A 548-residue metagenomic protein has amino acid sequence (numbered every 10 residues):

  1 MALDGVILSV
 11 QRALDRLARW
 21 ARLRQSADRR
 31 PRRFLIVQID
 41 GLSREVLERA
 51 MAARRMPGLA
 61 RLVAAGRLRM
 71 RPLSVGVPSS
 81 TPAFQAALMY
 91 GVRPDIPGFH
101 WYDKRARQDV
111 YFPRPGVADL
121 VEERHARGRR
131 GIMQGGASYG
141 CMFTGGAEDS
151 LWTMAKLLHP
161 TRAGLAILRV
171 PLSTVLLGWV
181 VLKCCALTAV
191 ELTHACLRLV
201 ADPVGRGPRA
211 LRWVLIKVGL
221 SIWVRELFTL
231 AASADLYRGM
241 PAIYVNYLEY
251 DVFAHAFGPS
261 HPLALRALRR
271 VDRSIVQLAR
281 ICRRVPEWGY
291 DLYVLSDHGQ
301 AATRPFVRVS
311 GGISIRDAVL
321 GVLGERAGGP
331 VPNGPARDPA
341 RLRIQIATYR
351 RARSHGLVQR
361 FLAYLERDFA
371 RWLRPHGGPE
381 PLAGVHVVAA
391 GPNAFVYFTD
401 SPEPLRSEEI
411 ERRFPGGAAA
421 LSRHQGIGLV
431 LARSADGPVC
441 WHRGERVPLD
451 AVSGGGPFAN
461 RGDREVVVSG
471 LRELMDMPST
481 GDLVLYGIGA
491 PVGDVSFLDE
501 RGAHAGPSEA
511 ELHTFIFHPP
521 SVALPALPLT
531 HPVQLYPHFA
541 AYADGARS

Functional and structural regions predicted by a protein language model:
A2-R67: Active-site-proximal N-terminal segment of extracellular/periplasmic enzymes that hydrolyze or transfer
G5, S9, A87-G258, R353-E366 (+5 more regions): His/Asp/Glu-rich, glycine-adjacent segments that coordinate divalent cations and/or stabilize oxyanion chemistry on
R49-A86, G91-D95: Short, structured active-site-proximal loop/turn typified by the sulfatase FGly-forming signature C/S-X-P-X-R
A50-R55, K156-P160, G258-A264, A302-V319 (+4 more regions): Short secondary-structure boundary/capping segments
R61-R71, I275, H298-R350: Catalytic or ion-translocation cores adjacent to nucleophile or general acid/base/metal-coordination motifs in diverse
D109, P113-A126, I132, Y139-G146 (+1 more regions): Active-site neighborhoods of enzymes that stabilize oxyanions during catalysis
S221-W223, L227, D235, I243 (+3 more regions): A long, amphipathic alpha-helix that forms part of the scaffold/cap immediately adjacent to metal-dependent active
D272-G311, V439-W441, R446: Metal-dependent active-site segment of extracytoplasmic phospho-/sulfohydrolases and closely related
